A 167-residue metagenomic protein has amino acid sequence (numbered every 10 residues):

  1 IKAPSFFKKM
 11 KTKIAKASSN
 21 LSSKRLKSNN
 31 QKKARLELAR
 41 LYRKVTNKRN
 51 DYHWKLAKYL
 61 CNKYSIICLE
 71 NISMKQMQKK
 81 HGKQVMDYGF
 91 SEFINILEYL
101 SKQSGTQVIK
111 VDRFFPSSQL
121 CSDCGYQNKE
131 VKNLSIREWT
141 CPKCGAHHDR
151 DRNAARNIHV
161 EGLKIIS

Functional and structural regions predicted by a protein language model:
I1-S167: Positively charged, helix-rich recognition surfaces that bind polyanionic ligands
